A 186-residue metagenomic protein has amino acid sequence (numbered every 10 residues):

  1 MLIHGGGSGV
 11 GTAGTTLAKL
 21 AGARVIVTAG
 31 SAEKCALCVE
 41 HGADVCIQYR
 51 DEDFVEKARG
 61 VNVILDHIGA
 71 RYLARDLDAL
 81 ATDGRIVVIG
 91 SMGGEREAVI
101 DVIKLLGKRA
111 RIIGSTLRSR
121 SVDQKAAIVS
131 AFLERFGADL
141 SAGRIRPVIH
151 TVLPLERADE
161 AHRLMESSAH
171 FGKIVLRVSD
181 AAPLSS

Functional and structural regions predicted by a protein language model:
L2, N62-L65, V87: N-terminal Rossmann-like NAD(P) cofactor-binding module of classical short-chain dehydrogenase/reductase
G5-G6, I68: NAD(P)H cofactor-binding loop motif with strongest signal on the N-terminal glycine-rich segment
G7, T15: N-terminal Rossmann NAD(P)H-binding glycine-rich loop of SDR-like oxidoreductase domains
T12: Residues forming the Rossmann-fold NAD(P)(H) cofactor-binding site
K19-R75: Adenosine-nucleotide cofactor-binding segment
A29, R71-R144, R177-S186: Glycine-rich phosphate-binding loop and adjacent beta-alpha segment of Rossmann(oid) nucleotide-cofactor-binding
L153-P154, I174-V178: Short-chain dehydrogenase/reductase
S167-G172: Glycine/proline-rich active-site loop of Rossmann-fold NAD(P)-dependent oxidoreductases
